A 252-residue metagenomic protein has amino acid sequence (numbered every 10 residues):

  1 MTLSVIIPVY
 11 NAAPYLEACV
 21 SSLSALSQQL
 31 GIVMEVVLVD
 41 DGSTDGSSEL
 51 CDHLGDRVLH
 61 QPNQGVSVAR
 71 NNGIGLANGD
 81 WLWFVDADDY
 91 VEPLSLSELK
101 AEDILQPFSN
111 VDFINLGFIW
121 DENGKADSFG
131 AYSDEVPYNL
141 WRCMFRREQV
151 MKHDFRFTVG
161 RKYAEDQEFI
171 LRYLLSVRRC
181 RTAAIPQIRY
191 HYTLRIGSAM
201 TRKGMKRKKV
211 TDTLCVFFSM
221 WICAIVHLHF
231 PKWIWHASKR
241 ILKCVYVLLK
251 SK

Functional and structural regions predicted by a protein language model:
T2-S4, E35, E168: Cell-envelope/extracellular polymer assembly enzymes that use nucleotide-activated donors
L3-Y15, C19, L26: A conserved hydrophobic helix/loop-capping motif in glycosyltransferases and polysaccharide synthases
Y15, S22, V39-E49, D86: A conserved acidic beta->alpha catalytic loop
S21-V33: Short, acidic, metal-binding catalytic loop of nucleotide-sugar glycosyltransferases
Q61-A77: Glycine-rich, basic loop-to-helix element that forms the pyrophosphate-binding segment of sugar-nucleotide handling
L82: Short aromatic/hydrophobic "clamp" motif used to bind/position activated sugar donors
Y90, L94-A126: Conserved donor NDP-sugar-binding/catalytic core segment of glycosyltransferases
F129-M205: Conserved nucleotide-sugar donor-binding catalytic segment
